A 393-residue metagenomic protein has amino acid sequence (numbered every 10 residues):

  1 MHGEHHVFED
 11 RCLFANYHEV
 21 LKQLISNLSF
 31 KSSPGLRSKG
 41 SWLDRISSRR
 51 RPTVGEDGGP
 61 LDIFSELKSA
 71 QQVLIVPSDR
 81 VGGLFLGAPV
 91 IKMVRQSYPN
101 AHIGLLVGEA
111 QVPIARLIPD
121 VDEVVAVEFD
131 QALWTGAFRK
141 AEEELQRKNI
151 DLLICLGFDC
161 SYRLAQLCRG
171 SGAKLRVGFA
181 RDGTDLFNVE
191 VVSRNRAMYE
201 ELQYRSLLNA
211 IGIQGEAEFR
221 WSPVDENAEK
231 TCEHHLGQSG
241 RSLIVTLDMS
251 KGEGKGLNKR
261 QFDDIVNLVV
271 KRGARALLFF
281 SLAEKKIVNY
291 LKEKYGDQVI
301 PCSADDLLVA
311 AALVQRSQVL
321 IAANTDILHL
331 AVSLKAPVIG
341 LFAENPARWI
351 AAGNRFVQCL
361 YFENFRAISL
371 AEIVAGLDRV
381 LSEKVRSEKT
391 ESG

Functional and structural regions predicted by a protein language model:
G3-G393: Catalytic machinery of carbohydrate-active enzymes, primarily nucleotide-sugar-dependent glycosyltransferases
